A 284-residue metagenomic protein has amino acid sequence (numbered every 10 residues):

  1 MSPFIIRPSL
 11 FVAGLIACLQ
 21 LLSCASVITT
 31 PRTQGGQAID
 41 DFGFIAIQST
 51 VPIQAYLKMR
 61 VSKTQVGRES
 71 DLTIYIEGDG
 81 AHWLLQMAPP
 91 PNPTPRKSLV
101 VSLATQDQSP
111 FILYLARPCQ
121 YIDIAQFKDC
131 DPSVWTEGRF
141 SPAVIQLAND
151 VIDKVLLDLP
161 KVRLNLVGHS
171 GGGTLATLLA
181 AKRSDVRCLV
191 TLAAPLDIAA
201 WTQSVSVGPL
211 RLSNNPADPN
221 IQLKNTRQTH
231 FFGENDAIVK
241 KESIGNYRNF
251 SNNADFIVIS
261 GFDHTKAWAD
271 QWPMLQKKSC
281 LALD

Functional and structural regions predicted by a protein language model:
T29-S62: N-terminal cap/lid segment of alpha/beta-hydrolase-fold proteins
V66-A116, Y121-D123: Short, surface-exposed "cap/lid" segments of acyl-processing enzymes
D129-D158: Alpha/beta-hydrolase active-site loop
V167-G172, A176: Gly/Ala-rich beta-loop-alpha elbow adjacent to hydrolase catalytic centers
D185-D197: A conserved short beta-strand
A194-P195, A199-H264: The feature captures the conserved acid-bearing segment of alpha/beta-hydrolase catalytic domains
F262-W272: Catalytic histidine-centered segment of alpha/beta-hydrolase-like enzymes
